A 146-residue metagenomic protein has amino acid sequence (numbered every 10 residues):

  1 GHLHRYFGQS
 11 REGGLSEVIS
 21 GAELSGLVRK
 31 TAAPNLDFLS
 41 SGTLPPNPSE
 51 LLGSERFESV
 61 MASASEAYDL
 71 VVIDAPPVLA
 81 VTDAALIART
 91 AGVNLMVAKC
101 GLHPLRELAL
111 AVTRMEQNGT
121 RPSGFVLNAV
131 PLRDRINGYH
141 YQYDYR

Functional and structural regions predicted by a protein language model:
G1-R146: P-loop NTP-binding module
